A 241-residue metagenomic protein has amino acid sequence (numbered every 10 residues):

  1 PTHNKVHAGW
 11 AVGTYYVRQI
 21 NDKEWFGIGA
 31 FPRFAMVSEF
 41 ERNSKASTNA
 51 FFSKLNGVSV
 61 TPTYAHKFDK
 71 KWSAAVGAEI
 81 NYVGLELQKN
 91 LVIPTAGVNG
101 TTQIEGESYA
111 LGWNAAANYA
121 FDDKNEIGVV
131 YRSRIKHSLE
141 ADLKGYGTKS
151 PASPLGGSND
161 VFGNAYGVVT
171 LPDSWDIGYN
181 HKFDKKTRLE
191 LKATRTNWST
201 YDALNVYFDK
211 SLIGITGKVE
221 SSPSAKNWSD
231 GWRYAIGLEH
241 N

Functional and structural regions predicted by a protein language model:
P1-A8: Surface-exposed strand-loop-strand hairpins of Gram-negative outer-membrane beta-barrel proteins
G9-N241: Outer-membrane beta-barrel porins/channels
